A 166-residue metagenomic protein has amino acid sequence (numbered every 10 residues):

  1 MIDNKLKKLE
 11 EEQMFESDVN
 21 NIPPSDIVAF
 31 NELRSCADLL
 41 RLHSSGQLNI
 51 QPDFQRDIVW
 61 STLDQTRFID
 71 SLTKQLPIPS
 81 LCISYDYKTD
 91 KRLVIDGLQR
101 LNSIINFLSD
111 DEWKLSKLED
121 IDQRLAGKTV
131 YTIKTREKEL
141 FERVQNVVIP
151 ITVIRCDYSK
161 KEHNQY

Functional and structural regions predicted by a protein language model:
I2-E11, E16-S17, N21-R34, D38 (+1 more regions): Basic- and aromatic-enriched surface patches that contact anionic nucleotides/nucleic acids
H43: Conserved aromatic/hydrophobic "specificity hotspots" at molecular recognition or selectivity sites
G46-Q47: Extracellular/lumenal mucin-like low-complexity stalks
